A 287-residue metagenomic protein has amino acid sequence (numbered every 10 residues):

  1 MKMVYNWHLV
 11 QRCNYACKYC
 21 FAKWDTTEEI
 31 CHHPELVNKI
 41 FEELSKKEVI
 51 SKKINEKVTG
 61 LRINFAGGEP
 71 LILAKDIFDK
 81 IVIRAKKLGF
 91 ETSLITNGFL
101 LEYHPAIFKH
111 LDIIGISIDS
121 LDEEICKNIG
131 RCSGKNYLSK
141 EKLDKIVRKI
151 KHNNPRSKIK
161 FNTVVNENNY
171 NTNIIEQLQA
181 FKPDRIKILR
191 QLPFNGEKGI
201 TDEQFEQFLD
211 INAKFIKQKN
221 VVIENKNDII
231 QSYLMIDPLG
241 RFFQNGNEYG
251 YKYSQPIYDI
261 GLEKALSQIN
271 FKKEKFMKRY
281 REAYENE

Functional and structural regions predicted by a protein language model:
M1-K39, E43: Canonical Radical SAM [4Fe-4S] cluster-binding loop centered on the CxxxCxxC motif and its immediate flanking residues
M1-L9, W24-T26, K46-G60, F271-E287: N-terminal [4Fe-4S]-dependent radical SAM core
L9, G67-G68: Short acidic donor-binding/metal-coordinating loop in glycosyltransferase active sites
D25, G68, D119, Q191: Flexible loop residues that form catalytic and substrate-binding hotspots at small-molecule/glycan-binding clefts
E29-H32, E123-P238, F243, Y253 (+3 more regions): Radical SAM enzyme [4Fe-4S]-AdoMet core and its adjacent flexible, acidic and glycine-rich loops/tails across
V37-F65, L73-N166, F181-K187: Radical SAM/AdoMet-radical enzyme domain recognition
E248-K252: A short acidic/small-residue loop/turn micro-motif
